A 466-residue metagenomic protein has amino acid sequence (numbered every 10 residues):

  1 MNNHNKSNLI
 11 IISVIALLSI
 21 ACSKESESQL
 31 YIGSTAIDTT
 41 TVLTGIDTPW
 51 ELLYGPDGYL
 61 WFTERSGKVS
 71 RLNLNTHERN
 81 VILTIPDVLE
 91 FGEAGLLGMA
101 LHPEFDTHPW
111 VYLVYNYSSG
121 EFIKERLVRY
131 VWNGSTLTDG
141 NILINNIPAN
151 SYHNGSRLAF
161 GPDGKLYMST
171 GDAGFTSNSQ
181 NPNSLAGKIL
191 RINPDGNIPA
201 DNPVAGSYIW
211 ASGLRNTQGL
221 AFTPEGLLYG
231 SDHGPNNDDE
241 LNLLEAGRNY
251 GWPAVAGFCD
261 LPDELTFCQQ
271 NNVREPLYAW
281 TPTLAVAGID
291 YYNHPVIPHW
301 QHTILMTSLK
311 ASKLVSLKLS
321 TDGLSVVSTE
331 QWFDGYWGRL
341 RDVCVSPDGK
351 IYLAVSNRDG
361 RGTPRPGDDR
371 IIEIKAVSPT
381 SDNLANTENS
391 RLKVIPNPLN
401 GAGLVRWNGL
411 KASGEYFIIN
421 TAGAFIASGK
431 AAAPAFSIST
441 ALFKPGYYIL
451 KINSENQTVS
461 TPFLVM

Functional and structural regions predicted by a protein language model:
M1-Q29: Bacterial Sec-dependent N-terminal signal peptides
Q29-T176, G226-G234, P282-D322, S346-G360 (+1 more regions): Acidic, Gly/Ser/Thr-rich repeat motifs that build Ca2+-stabilized beta-propeller blades
A94-L96, E104-D106, A173-E330, G335-G338 (+1 more regions): Beta-propeller domain segments
K375-I395, G409: Residue-level detector of functionally pivotal "anchor" positions at catalytic/ligand-binding pockets or at interdomain
G401-V405: Structural beta-strand segments of beta-rich domains
A424, P445-M466: C-terminal tail/sorting-segment detector
S428-A432: Short beta-strand segments within Ig-like beta-sandwich modules, predominantly Fibronectin type-III
P434-I438: Short strand-edge motifs at loop-to-beta-strand transitions and within beta-strands of extracellular beta-rich domains
